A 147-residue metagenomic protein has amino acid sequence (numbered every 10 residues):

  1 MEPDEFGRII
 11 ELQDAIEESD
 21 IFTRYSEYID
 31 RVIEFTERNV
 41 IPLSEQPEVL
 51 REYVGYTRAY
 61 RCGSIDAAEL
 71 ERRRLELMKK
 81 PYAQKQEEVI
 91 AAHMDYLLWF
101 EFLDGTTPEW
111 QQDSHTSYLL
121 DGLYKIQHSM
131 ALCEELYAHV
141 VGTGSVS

Functional and structural regions predicted by a protein language model:
M1-S147: Structured binding/interaction patches within domain cores
